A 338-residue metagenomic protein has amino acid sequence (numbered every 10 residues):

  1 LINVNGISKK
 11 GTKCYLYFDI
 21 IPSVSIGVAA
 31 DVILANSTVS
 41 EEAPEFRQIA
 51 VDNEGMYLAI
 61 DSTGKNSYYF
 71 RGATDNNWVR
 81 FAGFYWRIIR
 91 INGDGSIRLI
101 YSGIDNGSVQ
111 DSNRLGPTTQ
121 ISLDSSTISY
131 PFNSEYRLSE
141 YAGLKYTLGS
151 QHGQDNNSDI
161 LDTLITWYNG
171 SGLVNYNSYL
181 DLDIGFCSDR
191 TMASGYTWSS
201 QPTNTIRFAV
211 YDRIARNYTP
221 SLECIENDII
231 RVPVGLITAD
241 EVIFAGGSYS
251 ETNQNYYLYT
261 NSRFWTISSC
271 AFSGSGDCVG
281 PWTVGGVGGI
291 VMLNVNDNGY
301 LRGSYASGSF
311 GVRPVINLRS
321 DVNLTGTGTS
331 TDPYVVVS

Functional and structural regions predicted by a protein language model:
L1-S338: Long, domain-scale functional regions
